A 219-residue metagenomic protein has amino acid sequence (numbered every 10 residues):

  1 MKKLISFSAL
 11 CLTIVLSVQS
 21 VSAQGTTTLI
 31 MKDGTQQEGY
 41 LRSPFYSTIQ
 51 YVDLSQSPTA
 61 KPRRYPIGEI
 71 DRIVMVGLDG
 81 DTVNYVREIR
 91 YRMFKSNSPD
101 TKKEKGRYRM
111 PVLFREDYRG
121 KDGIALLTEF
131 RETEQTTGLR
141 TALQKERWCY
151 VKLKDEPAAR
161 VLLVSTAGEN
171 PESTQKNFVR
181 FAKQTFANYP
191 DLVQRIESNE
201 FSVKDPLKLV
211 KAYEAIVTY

Functional and structural regions predicted by a protein language model:
M1-T26: Bacterial Sec-dependent N-terminal signal peptides
I14, E169, K183, E197-E200: Short N-terminal micro-motifs specific to bacterial/archaeal maturation and metal-cluster initiation sites
G25-R42: Short N-terminal segments immediately surrounding and downstream of signal-peptide cleavage
Y40-Y189: Aromatic-patch recognition
A187-Y219: C-terminal partner/receptor-binding element of secreted or periplasmic proteins
